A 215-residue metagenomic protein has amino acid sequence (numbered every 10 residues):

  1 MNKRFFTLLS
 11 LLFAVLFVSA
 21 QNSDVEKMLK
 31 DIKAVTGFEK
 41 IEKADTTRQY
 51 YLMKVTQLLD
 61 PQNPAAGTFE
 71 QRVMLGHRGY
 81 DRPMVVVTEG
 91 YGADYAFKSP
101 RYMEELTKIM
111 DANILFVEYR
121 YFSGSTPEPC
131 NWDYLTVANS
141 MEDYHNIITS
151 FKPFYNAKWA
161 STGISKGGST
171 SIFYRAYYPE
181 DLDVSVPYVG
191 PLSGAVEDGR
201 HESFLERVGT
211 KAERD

Functional and structural regions predicted by a protein language model:
M1-D24, L205-E213: Bacterial Sec-dependent N-terminal signal peptides
Q21-A112: Catalytic-loop region of hydrolases
T107-G124: Conserved alpha/beta-hydrolase
Y134-P153: Alpha/beta-hydrolase active-site loop
Y155-S165: Alpha/beta-hydrolase fold nucleophile elbow
S165-K166, V189: Catalytic nucleophile serine of serine hydrolases, specifically the conserved "nucleophile elbow" pentapeptide
G168-E180: Short glycine-enriched nucleophile-adjacent loop and the immediately C-terminal alpha-helix near the catalytic center
L182-D215: A catalytic-pocket lid/entrance helix-loop region that shapes and gates access to the active site across common
